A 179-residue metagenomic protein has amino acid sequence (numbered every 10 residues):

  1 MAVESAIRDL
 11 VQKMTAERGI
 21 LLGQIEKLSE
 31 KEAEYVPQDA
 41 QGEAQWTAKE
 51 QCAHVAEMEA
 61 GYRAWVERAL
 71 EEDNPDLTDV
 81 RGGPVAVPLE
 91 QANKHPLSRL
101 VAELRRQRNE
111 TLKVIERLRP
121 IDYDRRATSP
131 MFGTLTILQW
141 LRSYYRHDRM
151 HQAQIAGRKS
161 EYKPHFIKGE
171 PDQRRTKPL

Functional and structural regions predicted by a protein language model:
M1-Q24, P164: Extreme N-terminal tail/first-helix region
V3-I7, A48, E90-L97, P130-I137: A short, mixed-charge helix-start or loop-turn motif at secondary-structure junctions
S5-Q12, E34-A40, H95, R99: Solvent-exposed interaction patches of small proteins and small membrane subunits
K13, I20-K27, H54, G61 (+1 more regions): Residue-level detector of alpha-helical secondary structure
K13-E17, Q24, V85-D124, L141-Y144: Acidic/histidine-rich alpha-helical segments that form the ligand environment of transition-metal centers
K27, E32-E34: Cytochrome P450 catalytic-domain "roof"
Y35-G83, L112, D124-L179: Short, contiguous alpha-helical
